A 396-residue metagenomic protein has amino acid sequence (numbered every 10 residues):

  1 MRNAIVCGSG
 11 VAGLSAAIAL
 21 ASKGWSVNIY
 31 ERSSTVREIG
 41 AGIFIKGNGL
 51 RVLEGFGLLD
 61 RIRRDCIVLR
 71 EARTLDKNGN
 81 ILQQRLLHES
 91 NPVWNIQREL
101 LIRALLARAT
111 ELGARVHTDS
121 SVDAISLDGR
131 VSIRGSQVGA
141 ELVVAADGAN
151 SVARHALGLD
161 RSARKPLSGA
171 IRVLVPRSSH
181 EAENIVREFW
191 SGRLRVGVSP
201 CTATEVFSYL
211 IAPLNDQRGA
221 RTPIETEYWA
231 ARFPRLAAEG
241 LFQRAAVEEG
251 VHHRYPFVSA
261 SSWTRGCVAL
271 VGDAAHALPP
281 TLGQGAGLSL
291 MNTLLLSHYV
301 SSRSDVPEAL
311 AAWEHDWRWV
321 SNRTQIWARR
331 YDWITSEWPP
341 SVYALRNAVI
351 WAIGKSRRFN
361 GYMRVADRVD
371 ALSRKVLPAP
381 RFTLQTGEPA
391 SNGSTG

Functional and structural regions predicted by a protein language model:
M1-R2, S90, G283, H298-G396: C-terminal helical "tail/cap" subdomain of flavin- and related membrane-associated enzymes
R2-A4, A21, K46-L157, R161-S178 (+3 more regions): Conserved N-terminal helical subregion
A4-V6, V27: Conserved hydrophobic helix-helix packing surfaces used for dimerization/oligomerization
S9-S22, Y30, A145, E249-T335: Conserved mid-domain beta->alpha element of the FAD-binding
A12, T35, N150: Conserved Rossmann-like nucleotide-cofactor binding loop
A21-A41: Glycine-rich FAD pyrophosphate-binding loop
V186-R218: Active-site substrate-recognition segment that forms the wall of the catalytic cavity or substrate channel
G219-H252, V306-P307, H315, W319: Flavin-binding catalytic cores
